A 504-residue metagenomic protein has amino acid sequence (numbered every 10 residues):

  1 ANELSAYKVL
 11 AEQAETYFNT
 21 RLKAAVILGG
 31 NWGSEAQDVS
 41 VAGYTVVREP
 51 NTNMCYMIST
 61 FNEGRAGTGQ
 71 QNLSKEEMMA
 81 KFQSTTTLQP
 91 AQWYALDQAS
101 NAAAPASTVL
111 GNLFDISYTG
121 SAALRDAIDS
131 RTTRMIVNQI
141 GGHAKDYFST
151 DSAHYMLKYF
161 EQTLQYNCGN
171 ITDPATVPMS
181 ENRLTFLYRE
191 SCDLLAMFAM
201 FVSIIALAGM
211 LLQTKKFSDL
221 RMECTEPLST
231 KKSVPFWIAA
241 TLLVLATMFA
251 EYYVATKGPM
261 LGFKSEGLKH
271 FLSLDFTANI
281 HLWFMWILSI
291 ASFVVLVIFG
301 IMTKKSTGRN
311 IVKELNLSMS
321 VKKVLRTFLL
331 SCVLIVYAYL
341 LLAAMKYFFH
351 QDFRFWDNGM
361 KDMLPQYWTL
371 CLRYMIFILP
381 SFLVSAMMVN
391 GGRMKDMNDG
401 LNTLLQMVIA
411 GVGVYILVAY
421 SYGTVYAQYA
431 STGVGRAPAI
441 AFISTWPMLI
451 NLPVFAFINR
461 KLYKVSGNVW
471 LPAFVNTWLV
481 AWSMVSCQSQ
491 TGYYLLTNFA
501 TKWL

Functional and structural regions predicted by a protein language model:
A1-F186: Soluble extramembrane regions of membrane proteins in the secretory/endomembrane system
N170, F217-L228, T307-M319: N-terminal juxtamembrane cytosolic/stromal segments of multi-pass membrane proteins
R183-M197: Juxtamembrane/start-of-transmembrane alpha-helix segments at the extracytoplasmic/lumenal side of membrane anchors
S191, S229-W237, S318-V324: N-terminal export and membrane-targeting signals
L195-I204, V333, Y337, L341: Lipid-exposed faces of alpha-helical membrane segments in multi-pass integral membrane proteins
F198-L242: Juxtamembrane interface at the cytosolic side of transmembrane helices
A239-L504: Alpha-helical transmembrane segments of integral membrane proteins
